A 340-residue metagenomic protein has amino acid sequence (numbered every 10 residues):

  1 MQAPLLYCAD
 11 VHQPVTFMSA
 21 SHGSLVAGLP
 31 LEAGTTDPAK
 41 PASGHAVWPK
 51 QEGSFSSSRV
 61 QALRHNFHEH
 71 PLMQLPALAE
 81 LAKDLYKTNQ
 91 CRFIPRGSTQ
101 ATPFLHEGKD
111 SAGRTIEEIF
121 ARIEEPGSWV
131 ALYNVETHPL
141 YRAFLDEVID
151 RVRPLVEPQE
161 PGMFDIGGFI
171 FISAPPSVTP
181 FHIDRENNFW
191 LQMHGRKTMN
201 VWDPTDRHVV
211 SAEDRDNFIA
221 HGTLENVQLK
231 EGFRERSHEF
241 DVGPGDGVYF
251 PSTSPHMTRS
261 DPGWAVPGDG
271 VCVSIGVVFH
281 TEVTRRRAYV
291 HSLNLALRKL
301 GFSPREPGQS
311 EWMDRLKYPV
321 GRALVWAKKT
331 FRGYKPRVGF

Functional and structural regions predicted by a protein language model:
P4-W129, G333-F340: N-terminal auxiliary "cap/dimerization" subdomain that precedes the catalytic jelly-roll/cupin core of mononuclear
A46-W48, L81, S260-F340: Non-heme Fe(II)/2-oxoglutarate
K50-S56, L85-Y86, R92-N217: Non-heme Fe(II) oxygenase catalytic core, chiefly the N-lobe of the double-stranded beta-helix
V60-A62, A131, F169-F171, F189 (+4 more regions): Conserved hydrophobic/aromatic beta-strand scaffold that supports enzyme active sites
H68, S177, R196, P255 (+1 more regions): Short, glycine-/Ser/Thr-/acidic-enriched flexible segments
T179-F181, M199-V201, F250, H256-A265: Short beta-strand His + acidic residue motifs that chelate non-heme Fe in jelly-roll/DSBH and cupin folds
R185, D203-D206, S254, P262 (+1 more regions): A short beta-strand motif that forms part of the nucleic acid-binding face of small beta-barrel RNA-binding folds
Q192-Y249, S254: Double-stranded beta-helix
